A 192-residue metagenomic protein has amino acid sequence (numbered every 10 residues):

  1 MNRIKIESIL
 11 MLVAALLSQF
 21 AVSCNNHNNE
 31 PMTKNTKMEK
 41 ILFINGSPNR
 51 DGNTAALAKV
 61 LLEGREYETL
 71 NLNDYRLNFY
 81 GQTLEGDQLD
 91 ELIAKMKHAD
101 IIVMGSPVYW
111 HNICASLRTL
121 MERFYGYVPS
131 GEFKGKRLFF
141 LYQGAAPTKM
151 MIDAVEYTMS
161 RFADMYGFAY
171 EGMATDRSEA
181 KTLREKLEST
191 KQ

Functional and structural regions predicted by a protein language model:
M1-N2, E39: N-terminal hydrophobic targeting signals that begin at the initiator methionine
N2-L10: Bacterial N-terminal signal peptides that target proteins for export
M11-Q19: Bacterial N-terminal signal peptides
L16-L17, P48-N49, A145-P147: Short, glycine/serine-rich, charged loops/turns that create anion-binding and catalytic segments at active sites
C24-P129, S160, D164-Q192: N-terminal beta1-alpha1-beta2 submodule of the flavodoxin-like/Rossmannoid cofactor-binding fold
F133-G135: A glycine-biased structural micro-motif
R137-G172: Short, glycine-/small-residue-rich phosphate/pyrophosphate-handling segment
